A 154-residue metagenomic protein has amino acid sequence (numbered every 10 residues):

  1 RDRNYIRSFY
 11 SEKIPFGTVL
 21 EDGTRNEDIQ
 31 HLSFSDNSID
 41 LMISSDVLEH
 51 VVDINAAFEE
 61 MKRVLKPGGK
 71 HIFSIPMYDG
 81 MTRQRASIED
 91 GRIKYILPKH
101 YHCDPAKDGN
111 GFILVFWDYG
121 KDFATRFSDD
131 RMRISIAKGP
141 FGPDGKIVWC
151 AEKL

Functional and structural regions predicted by a protein language model:
R1-H31, D79-M81: Class I SAM-dependent methyltransferase SAM/SAH-binding core
Y10, E21-T24, N55-L154: S-adenosyl-L-methionine-dependent methyltransferase catalytic module, highlighting the catalytic core
F16-V19, N37, G68: Glycine-centered loop/turn motifs
E27-M42: A short acidic, Gly/Pro-enriched loop at the edge of an enzyme's catalytic core that lines a small-molecule cofactor
Q30, D46-V47, K62: Conserved interaction-surface patches within small, structured recognition/assembly domains
S33-S35, V52, G120: GHKL-family ATP-binding catalytic core of two-component histidine kinases
D40-V52: A short SAM/SAH-binding and catalytic strip from SAM-dependent methyltransferases
